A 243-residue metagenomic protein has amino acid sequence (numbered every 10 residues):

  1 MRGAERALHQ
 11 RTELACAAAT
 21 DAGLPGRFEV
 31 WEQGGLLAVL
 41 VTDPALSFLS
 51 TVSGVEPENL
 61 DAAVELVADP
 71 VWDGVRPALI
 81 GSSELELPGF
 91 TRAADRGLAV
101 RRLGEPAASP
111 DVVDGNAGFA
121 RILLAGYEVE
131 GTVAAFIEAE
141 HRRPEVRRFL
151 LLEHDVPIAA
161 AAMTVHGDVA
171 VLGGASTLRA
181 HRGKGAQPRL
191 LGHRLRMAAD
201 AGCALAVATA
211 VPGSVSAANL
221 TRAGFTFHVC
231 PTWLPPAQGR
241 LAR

Functional and structural regions predicted by a protein language model:
M1-A17, V52-S53, D95-L98, E105-A139 (+2 more regions): Short amphipathic alpha-helix that is part of the acyltransferase structural core
M1-W72: N-terminal charged segments
A22-W31, W72-R76, E140-L150, V171: A short helix-loop-beta-strand connector motif used in the catalytic cores of GNAT acetyltransferases and, in some
G54-A117, G131, G213-S216, T232-P236: Acyl-donor-binding surface of acyltransferase catalytic domains
N59-A68, T177, G183-D200, A218 (+1 more regions): Conserved acetyl-CoA-binding loop-helix of GNAT-fold acetyltransferases
D73-R76, A204, T226: Short acidic/polar active-site loop segments enriched in Thr and Asp
S83-R92, K184, P188, D200 (+1 more regions): Conserved active-site alpha-helix within GNAT-family acetyltransferase domains
G131-H181, V229: A conserved beta-strand-loop-helix scaffold within acyl/acetyltransferase catalytic domains
